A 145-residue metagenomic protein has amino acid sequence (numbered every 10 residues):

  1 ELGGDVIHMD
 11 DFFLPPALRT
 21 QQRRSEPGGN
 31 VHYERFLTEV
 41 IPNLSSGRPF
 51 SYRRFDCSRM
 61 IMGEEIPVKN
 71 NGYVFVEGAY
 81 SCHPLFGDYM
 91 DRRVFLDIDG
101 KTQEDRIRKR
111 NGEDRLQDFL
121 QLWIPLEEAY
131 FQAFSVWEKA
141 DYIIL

Functional and structural regions predicted by a protein language model:
E1: Glycine-rich phosphate-binding P-loop
G4-V6, R93-F95, D141-I143: Conserved beta-strand scaffold positions in the cores of enzyme catalytic domains, especially in NTP/NDP-utilizing
D5-H8, L14-P67, Y73: Conserved nucleotide-sensing/catalytic segment adjacent to the nucleotide-binding pocket in NTP-handling enzymes
D11, I98, L145: Active-site donor-binding loop signature of nucleotide-sugar glycosyltransferases
T38, P42, D105, Q121: Replace "anionic and nucleotidyl ligands
S46-F50, G100, D114-F119: Short, basic, glycine/proline-bearing loop/turn elements
I61, H83, G112-L145: Small-molecule kinase domains that catalyze NTP-dependent phosphoryl transfer to phosphate-bearing small molecules
I61-R110: ATP-dependent NMP and nucleoside kinases share a basic, alpha-helical "lid"
